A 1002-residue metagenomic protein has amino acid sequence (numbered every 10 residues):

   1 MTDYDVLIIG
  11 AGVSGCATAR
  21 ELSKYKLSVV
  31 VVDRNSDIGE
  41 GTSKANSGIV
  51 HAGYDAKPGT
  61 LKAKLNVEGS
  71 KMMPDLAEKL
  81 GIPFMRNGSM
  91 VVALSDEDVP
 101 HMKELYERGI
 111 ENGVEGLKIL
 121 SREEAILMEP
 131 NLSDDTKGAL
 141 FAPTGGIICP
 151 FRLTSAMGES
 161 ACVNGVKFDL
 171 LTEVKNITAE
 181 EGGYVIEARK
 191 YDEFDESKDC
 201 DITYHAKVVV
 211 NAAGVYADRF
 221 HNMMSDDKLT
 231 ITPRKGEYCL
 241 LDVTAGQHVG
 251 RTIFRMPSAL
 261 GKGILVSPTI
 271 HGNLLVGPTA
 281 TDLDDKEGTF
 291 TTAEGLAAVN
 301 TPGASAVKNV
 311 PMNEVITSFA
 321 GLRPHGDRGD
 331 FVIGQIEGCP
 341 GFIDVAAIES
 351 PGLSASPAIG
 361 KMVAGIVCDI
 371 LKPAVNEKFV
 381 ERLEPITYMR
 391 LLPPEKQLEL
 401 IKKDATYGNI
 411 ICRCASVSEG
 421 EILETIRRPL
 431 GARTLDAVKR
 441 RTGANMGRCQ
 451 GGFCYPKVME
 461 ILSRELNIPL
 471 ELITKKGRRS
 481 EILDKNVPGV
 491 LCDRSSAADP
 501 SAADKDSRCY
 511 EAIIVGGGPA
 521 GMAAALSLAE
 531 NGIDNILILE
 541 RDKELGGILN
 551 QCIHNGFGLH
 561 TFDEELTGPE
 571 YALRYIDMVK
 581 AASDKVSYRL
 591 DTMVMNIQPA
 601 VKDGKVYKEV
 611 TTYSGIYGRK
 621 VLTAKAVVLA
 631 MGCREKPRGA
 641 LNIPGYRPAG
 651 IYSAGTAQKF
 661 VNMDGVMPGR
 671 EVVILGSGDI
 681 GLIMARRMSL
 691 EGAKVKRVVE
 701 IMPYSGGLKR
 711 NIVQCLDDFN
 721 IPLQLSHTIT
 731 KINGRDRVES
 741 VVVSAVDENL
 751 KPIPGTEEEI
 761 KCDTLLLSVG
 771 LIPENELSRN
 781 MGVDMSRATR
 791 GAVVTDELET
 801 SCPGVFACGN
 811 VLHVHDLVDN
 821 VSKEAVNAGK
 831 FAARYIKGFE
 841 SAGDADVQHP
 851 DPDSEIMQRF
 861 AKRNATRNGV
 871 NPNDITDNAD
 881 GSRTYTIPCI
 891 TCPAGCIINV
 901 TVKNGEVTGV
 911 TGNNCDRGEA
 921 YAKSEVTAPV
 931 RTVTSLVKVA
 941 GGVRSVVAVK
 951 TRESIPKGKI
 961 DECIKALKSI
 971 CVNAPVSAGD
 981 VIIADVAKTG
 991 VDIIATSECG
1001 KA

Functional and structural regions predicted by a protein language model:
T2-Y4, S197-V208, Y510, Y617-A626 (+1 more regions): Core beta-strand elements of the Rossmann-like FAD/NAD(P) dinucleotide-binding domain in flavoenzyme oxidoreductases
R20-E21, L80-M85, T203, N211-D344 (+4 more regions): Active-site substrate-recognition segment that forms the wall of the catalytic cavity or substrate channel
K24-K44, N531-I548, E700-P703: Glycine-rich FAD pyrophosphate-binding loop
G48-M128, G263-I264, K620: Dinucleotide-binding Rossmann-like beta1-alpha1 core, especially the glycine-rich loop that anchors the ADP
P83-V91, I126-N164, V185-E187, F194-E196 (+5 more regions): Helix-loop-beta segment of a Rossmann-like dinucleotide-binding subdomain
L140-K207, A572-Y588, C715-D717, L723: Helical element adjacent to the flavin cofactor pocket in flavoenzyme catalytic cores
I186-E187, D192-E193, A217, L229 (+3 more regions): A Rossmann-like FAD-binding core segment of flavoenzymes
G261, I270-H271, D282, E287-I410 (+3 more regions): C-terminal catalytic lobe of FAD-dependent flavoproteins
